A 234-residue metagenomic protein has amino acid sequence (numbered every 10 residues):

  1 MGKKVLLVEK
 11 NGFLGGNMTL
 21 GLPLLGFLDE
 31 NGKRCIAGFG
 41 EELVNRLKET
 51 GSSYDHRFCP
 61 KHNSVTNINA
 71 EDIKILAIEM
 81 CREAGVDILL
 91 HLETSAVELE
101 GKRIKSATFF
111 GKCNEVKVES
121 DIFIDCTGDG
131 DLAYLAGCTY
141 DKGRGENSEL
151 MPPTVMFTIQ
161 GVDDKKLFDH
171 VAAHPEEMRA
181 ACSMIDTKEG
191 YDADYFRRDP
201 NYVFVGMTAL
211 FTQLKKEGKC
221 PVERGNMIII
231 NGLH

Functional and structural regions predicted by a protein language model:
M1-K4, L135: Alpha-helix C-terminal capping segments
K3-K4, E9-A96, E100, M151: Conserved N-terminal/central alpha/beta ligand/cofactor-binding core
F58-C59, S106, H234: Acidic/histidine-rich, surface-exposed loop or edge segments in extracytoplasmic proteins
M80-C81, E93, T108, Y140 (+1 more regions): Short secondary-structure boundary micro-motifs
L89, F109-G111: Generic alpha-helical hydrophobic packing signal
R103, G111, E115-I122, C126-H234: Flavin (FAD/FMN)-binding glycine-rich loop and adjacent Rossmann-like elements that form
